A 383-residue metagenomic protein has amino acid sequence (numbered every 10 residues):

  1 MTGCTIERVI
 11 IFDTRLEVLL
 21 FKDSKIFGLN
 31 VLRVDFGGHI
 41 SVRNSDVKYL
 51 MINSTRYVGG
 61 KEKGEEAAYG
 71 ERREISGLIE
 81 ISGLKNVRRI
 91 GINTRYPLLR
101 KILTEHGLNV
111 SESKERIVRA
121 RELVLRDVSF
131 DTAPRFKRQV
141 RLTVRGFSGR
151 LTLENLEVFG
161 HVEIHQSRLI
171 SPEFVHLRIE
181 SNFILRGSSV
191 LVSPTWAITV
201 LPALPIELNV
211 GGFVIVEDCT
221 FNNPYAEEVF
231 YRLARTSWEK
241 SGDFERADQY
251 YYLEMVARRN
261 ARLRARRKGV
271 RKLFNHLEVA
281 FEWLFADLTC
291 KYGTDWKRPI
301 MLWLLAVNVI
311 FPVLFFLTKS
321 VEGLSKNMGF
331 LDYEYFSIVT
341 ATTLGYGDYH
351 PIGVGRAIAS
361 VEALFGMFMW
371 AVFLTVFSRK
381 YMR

Functional and structural regions predicted by a protein language model:
M1-H276: N-terminal leader/targeting and pre-domain segments
A226-L233, G242, Q249, A280 (+5 more regions): Generic recognition of stable, solvent-exposed alpha-helical segments in well-folded globular domains
E245, L288-W296, P312, V321 (+3 more regions): Short secondary-structure junctions and interdomain/linker hinges
A247, L314, F377: Hydrophobic, well-ordered secondary-structure elements that form the walls of internal hydrophobic environments
V270-T318: Transmembrane alpha-helical segments and their cytosolic interface motifs in multi-pass membrane proteins
W303, L324-R383: Pore domain of cation channels
L317-S325: Juxtamembrane interface at the cytosolic side of transmembrane helices
